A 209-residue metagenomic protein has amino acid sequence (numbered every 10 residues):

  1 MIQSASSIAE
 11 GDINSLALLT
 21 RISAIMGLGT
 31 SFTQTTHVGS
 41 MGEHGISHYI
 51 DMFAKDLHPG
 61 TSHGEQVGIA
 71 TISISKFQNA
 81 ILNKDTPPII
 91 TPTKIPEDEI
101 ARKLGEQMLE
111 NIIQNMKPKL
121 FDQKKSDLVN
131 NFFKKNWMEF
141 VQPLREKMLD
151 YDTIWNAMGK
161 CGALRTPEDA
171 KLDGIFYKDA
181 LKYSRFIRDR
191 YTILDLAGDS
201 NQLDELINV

Functional and structural regions predicted by a protein language model:
M1-Q3, S23-G29, I46-A54, F133-W137 (+1 more regions): Short acidic (Asp/Glu) and glycine-rich catalytic loops that position anionic groups and cofactors
M1-S40: Carboxylate- and glycine-rich phosphate/diphosphate-binding segment that chelates Mg2+/Mn2+
A5-I8, I50-F53, I74-I81, M158-C161 (+2 more regions): Generic structural signal for hydrophobic core residues of well-folded globular domains
E10, T33, H37, H58 (+3 more regions): Generic amphipathic alpha-helical segments used as scaffolds and interaction surfaces in large, multi-domain proteins
L16-T30, T71, M158, A180-I187: Short alpha-helical scaffolding segments that buttress acidic/His motifs in well-ordered protein cores
A24-A80: Acidic catalytic cores of enzymes that act on phosphate-bearing nucleotides/polynucleotides
N83-V209: C-terminal charged capping/lid subdomain of soluble metabolic enzymes
